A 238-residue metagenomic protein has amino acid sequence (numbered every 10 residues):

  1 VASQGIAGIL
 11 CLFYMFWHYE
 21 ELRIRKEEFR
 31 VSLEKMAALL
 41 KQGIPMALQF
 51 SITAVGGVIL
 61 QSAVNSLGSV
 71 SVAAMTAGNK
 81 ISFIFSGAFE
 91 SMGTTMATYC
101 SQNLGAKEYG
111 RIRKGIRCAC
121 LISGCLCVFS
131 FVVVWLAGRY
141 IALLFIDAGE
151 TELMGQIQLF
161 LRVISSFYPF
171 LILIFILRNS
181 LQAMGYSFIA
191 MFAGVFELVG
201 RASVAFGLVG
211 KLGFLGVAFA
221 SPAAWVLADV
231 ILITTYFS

Functional and structural regions predicted by a protein language model:
V1-I44, C100-F167, L208-S238: Short alpha-helical transmembrane segments in multi-pass integral membrane proteins
V1-I9, G43, A47-S62, S66 (+7 more regions): Hydrophobic alpha-helical transmembrane bundles that constitute the permease/transmembrane domains of multi-pass
M15-N79: Acidic, glycine-rich loop-and-beta core segments that form the ion-binding/anion-interacting portion of active sites
E34, V72-M75, N79-S82, T94 (+2 more regions): Alpha-helical membrane and juxtamembrane elements of multi-pass inner-membrane transport and channel proteins
S51-K80, I84, Q102, Y140-E150 (+2 more regions): Helix-terminus/linker motif at the lipid-water interface of multi-pass membrane proteins
Q61, A74-G138, L171-A193: Small-residue-rich hydrophobic transmembrane alpha-helices
S187-A190, V195, L208, F214: N-terminal membrane-sensor/transducer module of prokaryotic signaling receptors
